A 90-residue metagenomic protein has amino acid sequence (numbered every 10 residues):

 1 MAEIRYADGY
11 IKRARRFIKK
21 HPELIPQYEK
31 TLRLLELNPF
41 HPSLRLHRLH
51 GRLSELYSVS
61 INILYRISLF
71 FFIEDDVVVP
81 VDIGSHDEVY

Functional and structural regions predicted by a protein language model:
E3, K12-P22, I61-Y90: Enriched for short, Lys/Arg-rich terminal
R5-A7: PIN/NYN-family metal-dependent endoribonuclease catalytic core
G9-I11, G51-S54, S85: Residues that form or immediately flank small-molecule/cofactor binding pockets and catalytic motifs
K12, P26, K30-R33: Generic recognition of well-ordered alpha-helical segments within structured catalytic/regulatory domains
H21-L24, P42: Residue-level recognition of alpha-helical structural elements
K30, G51-S54, L69-I73: Short alpha-helical linear motifs
L34-V59: A short, surface-exposed loop/turn module that caps and links secondary-structure elements
